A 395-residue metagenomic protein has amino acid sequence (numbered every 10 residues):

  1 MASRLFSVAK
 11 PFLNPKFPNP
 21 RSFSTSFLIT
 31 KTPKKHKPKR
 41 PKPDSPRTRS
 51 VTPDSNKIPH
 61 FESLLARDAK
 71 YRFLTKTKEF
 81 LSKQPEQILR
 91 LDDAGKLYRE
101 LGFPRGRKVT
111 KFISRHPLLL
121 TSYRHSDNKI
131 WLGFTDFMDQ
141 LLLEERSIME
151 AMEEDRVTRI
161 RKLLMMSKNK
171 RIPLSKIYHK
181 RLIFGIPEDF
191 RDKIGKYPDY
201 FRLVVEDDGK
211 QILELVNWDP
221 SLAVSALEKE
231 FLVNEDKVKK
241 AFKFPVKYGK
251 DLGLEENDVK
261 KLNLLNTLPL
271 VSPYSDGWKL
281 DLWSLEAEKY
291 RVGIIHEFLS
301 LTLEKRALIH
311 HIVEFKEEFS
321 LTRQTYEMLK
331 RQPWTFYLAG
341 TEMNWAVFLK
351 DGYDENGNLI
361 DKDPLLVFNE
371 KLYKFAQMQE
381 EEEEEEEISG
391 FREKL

Functional and structural regions predicted by a protein language model:
M1-K39, D44: N-terminal chloroplast transit peptides
D68-E86, I148-N169, G277-A307: Positively charged, polyanion-binding regions of nucleic-acid-associated proteins
R72-N128: General structural concept
P85-R99, L132, K168-R181, E304-K316: Short acidic, hydrophobic short linear motifs in intrinsically disordered regions
R107-K162: Eukaryotic helix-linker segments that join adjacent hydrophobic helices
P117-H125, P198-E206, W334-T341: A short, conserved structural fragment
Q140-L282: Long all-alpha helical scaffold domains
K261-K289, E297-L395: C-terminal structured domains
